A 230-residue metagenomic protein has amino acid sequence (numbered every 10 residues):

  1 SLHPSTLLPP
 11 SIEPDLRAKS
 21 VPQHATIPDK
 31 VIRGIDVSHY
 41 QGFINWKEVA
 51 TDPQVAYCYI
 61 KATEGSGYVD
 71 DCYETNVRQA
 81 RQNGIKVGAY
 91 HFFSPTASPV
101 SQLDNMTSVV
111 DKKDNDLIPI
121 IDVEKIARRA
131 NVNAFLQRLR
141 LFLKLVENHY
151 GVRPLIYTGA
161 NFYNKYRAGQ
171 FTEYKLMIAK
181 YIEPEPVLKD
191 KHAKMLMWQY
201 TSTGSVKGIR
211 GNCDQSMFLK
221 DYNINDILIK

Functional and structural regions predicted by a protein language model:
S1-L2: Hydrophobic membrane-insertion alpha-helices, especially the h-region of bacterial N-terminal signal peptides
L7-G34, F171-K230: Functionally critical loop-and-helix segments that line ligand-binding/catalytic clefts of soluble enzyme domains
V21, I27-I44, A50, I60-L143 (+1 more regions): Substrate-binding cleft of extracellular glycoside hydrolase catalytic domains
F43-W46, Y163-K165: Short, well-ordered alpha-helical microsegments
G67, T96, Y163, E185 (+1 more regions): Flexible, glycine-rich phosphate/dinucleotide-binding loops and adjacent beta-alpha linkers at cofactor/substrate
D71-E74, F92-S98, D122-A130, L155-A160 (+2 more regions): Low-complexity, flexible helical/coil segments
L117-K191: Catalytic domains of cell-wall/extracellular-matrix polysaccharide-remodeling enzymes, centered on de-N-acetylation
